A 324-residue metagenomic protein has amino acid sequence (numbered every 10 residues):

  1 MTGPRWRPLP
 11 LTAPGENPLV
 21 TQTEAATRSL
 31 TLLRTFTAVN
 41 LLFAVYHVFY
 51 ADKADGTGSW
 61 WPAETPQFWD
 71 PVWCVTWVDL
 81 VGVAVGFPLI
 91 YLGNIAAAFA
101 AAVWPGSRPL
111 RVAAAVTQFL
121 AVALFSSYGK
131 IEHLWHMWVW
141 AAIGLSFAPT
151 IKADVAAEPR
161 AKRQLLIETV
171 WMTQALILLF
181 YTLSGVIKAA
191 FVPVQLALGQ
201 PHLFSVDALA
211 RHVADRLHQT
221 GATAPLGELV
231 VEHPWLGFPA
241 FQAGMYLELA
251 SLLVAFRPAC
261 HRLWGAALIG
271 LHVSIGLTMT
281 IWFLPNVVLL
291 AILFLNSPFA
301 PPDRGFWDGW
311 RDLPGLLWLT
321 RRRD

Functional and structural regions predicted by a protein language model:
T2-D324: Alpha-helical membrane-anchoring segments
